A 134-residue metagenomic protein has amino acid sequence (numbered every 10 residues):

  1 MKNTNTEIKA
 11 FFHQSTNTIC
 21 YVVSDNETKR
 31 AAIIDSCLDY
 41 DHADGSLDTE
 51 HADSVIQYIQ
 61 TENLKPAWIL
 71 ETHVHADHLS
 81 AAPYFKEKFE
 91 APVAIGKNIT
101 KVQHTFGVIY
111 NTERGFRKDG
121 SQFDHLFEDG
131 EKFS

Functional and structural regions predicted by a protein language model:
M1-E7, Y110-G115: Short Pro/Gly-enriched beta-strand edge/turn motifs at strand-loop
T4-K65: Conserved beta-strand hairpin/beta-sheet module of binuclear metal-dependent hydrolase folds, prominently
T16-T18, E131-S134: A short acidic, often aromatic-flanked loop/helix-cap motif at beta-alpha or helix-coil junctions that lines enzyme
L38-F133: Active-site HxH/HxHxD metal-binding segment of metal-dependent hydrolases
